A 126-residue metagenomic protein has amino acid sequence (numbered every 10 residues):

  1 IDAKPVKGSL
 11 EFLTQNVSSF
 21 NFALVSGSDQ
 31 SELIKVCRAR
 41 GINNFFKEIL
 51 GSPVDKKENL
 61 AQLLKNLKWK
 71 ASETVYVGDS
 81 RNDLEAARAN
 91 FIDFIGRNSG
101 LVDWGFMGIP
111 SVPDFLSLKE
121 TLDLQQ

Functional and structural regions predicted by a protein language model:
I1-L24, Q30-I34, K57: Short, acidic loop-to-helix structural element flanking the phosphoryl-transfer center in phosphate-processing enzymes
Q15, V36, E85-A89: Well-formed, non-transmembrane alpha-helical positions, independent of function
N21-F22, E73, D93: Residues at the starts of beta-strands that form the adenosine-phosphate
I42-K56: A short, structured active-site edge motif that brings together acidic residues
L50-G51, P110-S117: Short acidic-hydrophobic, aromatic-tinged amphipathic segments that line or gate anion-handling sites
K57-L84: Conserved Lys-Pro-Asp/Glu-containing loop-to-beta segment of HAD-superfamily phosphomonoesterases, centered on
Q62-N66, L118-Q126: Short amphipathic alpha-helix with an adjacent loop that forms part of the alpha/beta core around
Y76-P113: Acidic, Mg2+-coordinating phosphoryl-transfer loop and its flanking beta/alpha structural elements, shared across
